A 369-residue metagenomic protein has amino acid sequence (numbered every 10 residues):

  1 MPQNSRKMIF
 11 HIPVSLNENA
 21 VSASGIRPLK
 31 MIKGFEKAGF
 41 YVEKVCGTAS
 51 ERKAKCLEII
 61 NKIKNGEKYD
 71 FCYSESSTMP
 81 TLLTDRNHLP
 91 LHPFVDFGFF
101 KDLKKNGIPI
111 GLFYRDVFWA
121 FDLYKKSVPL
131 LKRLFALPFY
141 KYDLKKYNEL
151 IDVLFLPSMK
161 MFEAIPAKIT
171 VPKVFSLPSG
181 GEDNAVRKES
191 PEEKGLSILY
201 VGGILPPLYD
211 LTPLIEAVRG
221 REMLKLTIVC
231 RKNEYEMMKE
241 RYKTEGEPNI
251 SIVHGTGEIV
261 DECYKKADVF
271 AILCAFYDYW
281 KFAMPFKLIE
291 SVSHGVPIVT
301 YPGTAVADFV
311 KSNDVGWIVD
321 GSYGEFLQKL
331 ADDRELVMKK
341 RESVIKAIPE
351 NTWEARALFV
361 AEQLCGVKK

Functional and structural regions predicted by a protein language model:
M1-S50, C56, E67, E216-E222: N-terminal subdomain of nucleotide-sugar transferases
E18-P28, S179-A185, P191-R241, I252-V260: Conserved catalytic-core segment of nucleotide-activated headgroup transferases in glycan assembly
S22-A23, G321-L327, R334-G366: A charged, aromatic-enriched C-terminal amphipathic alpha-helix characteristic of glycosyltransferases across folds
I63-V95, D102, N106-F113, V153: Short N-terminal targeting/anchoring amphipathic segment
F94-K105, A120, L130-L154: Membrane-proximal helix-turn-helix segments that form the acceptor-binding/catalytic region of lipid-linked
D143-K145, E149-K188: Donor nucleotide-sugar binding/catalytic pocket of nucleotide-sugar-dependent glycosyltransferases
V260-C263, D268-E290, T300-D308: Nucleotide-sugar-dependent
A307-K329: Change "using UDP/GDP/dTDP sugars" to "using nucleotide sugars
